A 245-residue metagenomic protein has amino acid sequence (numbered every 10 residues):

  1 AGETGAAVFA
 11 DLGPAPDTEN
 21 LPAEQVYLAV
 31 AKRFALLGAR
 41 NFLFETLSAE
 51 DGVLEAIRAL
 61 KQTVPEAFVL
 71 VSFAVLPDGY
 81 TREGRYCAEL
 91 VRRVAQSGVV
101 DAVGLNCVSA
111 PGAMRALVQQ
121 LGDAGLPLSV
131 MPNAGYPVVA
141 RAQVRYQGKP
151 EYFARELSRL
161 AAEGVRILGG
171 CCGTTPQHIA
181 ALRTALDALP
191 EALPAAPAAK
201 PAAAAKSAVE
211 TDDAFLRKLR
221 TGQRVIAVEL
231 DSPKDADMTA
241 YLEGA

Functional and structural regions predicted by a protein language model:
A1-A245: Domain-level signal for soluble alpha/beta catalytic cores
